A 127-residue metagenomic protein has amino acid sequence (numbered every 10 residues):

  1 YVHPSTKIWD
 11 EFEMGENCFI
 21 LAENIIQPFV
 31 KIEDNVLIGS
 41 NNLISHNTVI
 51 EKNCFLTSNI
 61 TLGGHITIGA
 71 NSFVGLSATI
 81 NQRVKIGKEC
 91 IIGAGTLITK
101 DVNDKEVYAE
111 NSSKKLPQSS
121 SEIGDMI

Functional and structural regions predicted by a protein language model:
Y1-L116: Structural signal for interior beta-strand "rungs" in well-ordered beta-sheet cores of soluble enzyme domains
T99, L116-E122, I127: Short C-terminal tail/terminal secondary-structure segment of NAD(P)H-dependent dehydrogenase/reductase domains
